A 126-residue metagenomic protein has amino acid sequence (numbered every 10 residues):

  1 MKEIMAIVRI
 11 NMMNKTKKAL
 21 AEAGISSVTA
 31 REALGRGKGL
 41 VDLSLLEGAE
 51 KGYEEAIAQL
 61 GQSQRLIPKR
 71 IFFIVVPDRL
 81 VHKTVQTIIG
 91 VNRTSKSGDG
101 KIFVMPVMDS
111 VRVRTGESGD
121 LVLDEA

Functional and structural regions predicted by a protein language model:
M1-A126: Positively charged, small/polar-rich N-terminal and surface patches that mediate targeting and assembly and bind
